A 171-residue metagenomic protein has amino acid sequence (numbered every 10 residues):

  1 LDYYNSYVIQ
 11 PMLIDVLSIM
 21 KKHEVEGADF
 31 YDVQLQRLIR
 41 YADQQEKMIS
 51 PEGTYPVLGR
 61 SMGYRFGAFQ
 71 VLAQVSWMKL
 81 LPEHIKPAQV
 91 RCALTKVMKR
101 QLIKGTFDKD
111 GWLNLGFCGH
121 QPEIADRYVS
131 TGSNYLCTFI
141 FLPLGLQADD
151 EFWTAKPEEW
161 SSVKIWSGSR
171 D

Functional and structural regions predicted by a protein language model:
D2-L115, P122-D149: Long, repeat-rich segments with strong aromatic
L142-D171: Extended hydrophobic packing segments that form well-structured cores
